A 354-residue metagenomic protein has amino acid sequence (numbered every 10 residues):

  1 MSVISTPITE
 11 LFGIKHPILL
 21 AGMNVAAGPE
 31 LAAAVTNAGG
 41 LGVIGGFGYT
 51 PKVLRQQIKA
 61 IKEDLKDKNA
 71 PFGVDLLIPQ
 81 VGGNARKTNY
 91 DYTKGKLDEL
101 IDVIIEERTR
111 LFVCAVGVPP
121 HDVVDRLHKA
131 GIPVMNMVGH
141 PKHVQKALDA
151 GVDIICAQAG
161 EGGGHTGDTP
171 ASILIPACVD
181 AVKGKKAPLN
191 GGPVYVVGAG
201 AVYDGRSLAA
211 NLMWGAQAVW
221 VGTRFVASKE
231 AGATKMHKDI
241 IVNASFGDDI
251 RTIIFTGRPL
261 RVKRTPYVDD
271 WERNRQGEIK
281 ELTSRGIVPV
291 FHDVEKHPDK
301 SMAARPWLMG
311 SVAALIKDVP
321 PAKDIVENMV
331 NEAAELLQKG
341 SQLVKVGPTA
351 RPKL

Functional and structural regions predicted by a protein language model:
M1-S2, L354: N-terminal mitochondrial targeting presequences
S2-N190: Active-site entrance/lid segments in N-terminal catalytic domains of soluble metabolic enzymes
M23, G200-V202: Active-site metal-binding loops of divalent metal-dependent hydrolases
V116, A159, G200, T223-F225: Short, structured patches in soluble enzyme cores that scaffold and shape functional sites
D168-Y195, V202-L354: Conserved active-site-proximal phosphate/metal-binding subdomains
